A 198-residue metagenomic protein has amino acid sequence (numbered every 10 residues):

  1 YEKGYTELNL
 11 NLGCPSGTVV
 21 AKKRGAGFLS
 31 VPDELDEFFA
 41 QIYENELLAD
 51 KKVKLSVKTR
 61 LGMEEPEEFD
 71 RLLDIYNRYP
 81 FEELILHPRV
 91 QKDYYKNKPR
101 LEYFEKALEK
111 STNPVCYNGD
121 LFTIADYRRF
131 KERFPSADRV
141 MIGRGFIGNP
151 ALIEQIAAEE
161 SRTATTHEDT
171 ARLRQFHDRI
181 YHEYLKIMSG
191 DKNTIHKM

Functional and structural regions predicted by a protein language model:
Y1-R24, D33-N113, F134: Alpha/beta enzyme core
C14, A26, M63, D120 (+1 more regions): Gly/Ser/Thr-rich helix-start
A26, H87, A158-E160: Short glycine/proline- and charge-enriched loop/turn segments that cap or connect secondary-structure elements
F28-P32, N97, H167-T170: Flexible, glycine- and charge-enriched loops at secondary-structure boundaries
A40, D50-K51, F69-L72, Y76-E83 (+3 more regions): Alpha/beta catalytic cores of nucleotide-metabolism and tRNA/nucleoside-modifying enzymes
